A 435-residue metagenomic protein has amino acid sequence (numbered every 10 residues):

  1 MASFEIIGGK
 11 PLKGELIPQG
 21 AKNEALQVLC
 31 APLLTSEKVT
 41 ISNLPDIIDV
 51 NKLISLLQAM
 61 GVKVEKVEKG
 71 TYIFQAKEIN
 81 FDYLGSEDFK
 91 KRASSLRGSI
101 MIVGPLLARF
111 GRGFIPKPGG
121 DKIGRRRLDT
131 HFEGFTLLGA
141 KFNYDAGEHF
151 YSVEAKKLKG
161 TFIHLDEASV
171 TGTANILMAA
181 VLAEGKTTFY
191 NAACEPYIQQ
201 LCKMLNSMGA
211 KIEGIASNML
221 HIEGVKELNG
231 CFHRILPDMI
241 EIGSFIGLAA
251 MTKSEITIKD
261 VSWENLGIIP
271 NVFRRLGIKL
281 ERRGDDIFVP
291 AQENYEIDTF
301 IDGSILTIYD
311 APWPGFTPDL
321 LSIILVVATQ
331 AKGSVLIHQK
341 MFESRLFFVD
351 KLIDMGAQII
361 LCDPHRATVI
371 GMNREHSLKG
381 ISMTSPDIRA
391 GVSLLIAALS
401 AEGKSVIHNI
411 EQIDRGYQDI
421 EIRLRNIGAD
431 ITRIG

Functional and structural regions predicted by a protein language model:
M1-G435: Short, structured segments at the rim of ligand-binding sites
